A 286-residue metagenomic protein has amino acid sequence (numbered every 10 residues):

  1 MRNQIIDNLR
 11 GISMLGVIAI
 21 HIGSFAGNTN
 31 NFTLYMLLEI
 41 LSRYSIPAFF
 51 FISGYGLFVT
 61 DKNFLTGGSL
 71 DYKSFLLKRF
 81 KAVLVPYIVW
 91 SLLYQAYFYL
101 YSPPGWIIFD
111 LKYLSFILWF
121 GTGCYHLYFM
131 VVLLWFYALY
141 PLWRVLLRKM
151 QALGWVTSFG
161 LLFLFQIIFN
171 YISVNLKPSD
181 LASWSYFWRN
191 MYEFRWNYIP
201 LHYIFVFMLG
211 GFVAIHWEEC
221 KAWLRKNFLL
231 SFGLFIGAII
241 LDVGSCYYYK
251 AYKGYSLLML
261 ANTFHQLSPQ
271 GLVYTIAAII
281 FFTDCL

Functional and structural regions predicted by a protein language model:
R2-N3, L65-L77, R144-W155, I215-L229 (+1 more regions): Membrane-interface helix-boundary motifs at transmembrane edges
Q4-N63, V83-S91, W119, G123 (+1 more regions): Functionally critical transmembrane alpha-helices in membrane proteins and complexes, commonly lining
L15-I22, G160-V174, L234-Y248: Aromatic-anchored segments of alpha-helical transmembrane domains
Y35-Y44, S115-L127, W188-L201, M259-Q270: Short aromatic-rich membrane-water interface segments that cap or initiate transmembrane helices in multi-pass membrane
E39-P47, T60-F98, I107-Y125, F136 (+1 more regions): Transmembrane alpha-helical segments and their boundary/interface "anchor" motifs in multi-pass integral membrane
I46-V59, L134-V145, Y171-K221, P269-C285: Specific transmembrane alpha-helix
F98, S102, L111-N175, E193-M208: Hydrophobic alpha-helical segments with transmembrane-like composition
H216-L286: Alpha-helical transmembrane segments and terminal signal-anchor/GPI-anchor hydrophobic tails, characterized by long
